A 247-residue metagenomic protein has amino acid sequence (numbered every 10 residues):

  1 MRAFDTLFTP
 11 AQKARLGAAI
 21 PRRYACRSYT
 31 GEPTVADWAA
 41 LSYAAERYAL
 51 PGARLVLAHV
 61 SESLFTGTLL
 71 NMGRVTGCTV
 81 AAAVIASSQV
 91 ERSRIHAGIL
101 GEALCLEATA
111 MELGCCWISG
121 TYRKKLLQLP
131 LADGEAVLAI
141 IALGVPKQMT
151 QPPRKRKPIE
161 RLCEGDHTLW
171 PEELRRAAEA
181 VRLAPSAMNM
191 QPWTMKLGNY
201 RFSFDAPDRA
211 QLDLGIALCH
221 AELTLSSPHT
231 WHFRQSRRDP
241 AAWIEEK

Functional and structural regions predicted by a protein language model:
M1-K247: Acidic, surface-exposed loops and disordered segments
